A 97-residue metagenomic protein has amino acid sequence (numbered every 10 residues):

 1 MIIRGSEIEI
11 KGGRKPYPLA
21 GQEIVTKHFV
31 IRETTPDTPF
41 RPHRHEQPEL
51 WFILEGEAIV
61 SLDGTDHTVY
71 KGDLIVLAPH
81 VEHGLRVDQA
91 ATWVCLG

Functional and structural regions predicted by a protein language model:
M1-V30, R41: A short, N-terminal "cap"/entry segment at the start of jelly-roll beta-barrel domains of the cupin/DSBH fold
Y17-A20, T38-H45, L62, R86-V87: Short histidine-centered beta-strand/loop micro-motifs that create catalytic or ligand/metal-coordination sites
K27-H45, P79: Conserved short histidine dyad/triad with adjacent acidic residue
R44-V60: Short, conserved beta-strand element in jelly-roll/cupin
L54-E55, Y70-K71, Q89: A cytosolic small-molecule/anion-sensing beta-strand core signal
G64-P79: Short acidic-glycine-tyrosine-enriched beta hairpin
P79-G97: Ligand-binding loop in jelly-roll beta-barrel domains
